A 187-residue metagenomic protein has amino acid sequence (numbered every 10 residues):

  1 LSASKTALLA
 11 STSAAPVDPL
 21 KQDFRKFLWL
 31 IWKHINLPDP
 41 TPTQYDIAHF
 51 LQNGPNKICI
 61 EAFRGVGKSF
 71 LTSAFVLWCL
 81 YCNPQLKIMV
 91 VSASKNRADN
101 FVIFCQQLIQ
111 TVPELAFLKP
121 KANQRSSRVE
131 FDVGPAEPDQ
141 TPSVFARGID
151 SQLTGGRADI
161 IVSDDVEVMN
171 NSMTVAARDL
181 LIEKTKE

Functional and structural regions predicted by a protein language model:
S2-K5, S11-E187: Phosphate/NTP-binding elements of NTP-utilizing enzymes
